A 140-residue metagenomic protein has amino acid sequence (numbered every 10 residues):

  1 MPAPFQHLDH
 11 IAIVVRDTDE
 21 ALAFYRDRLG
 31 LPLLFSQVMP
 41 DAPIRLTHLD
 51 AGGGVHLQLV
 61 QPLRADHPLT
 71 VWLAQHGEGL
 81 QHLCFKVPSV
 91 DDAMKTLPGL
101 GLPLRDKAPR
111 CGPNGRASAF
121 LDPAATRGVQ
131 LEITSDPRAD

Functional and structural regions predicted by a protein language model:
M1-L22, E78-V87, S135-D140: N-terminal beta-strand motif that seeds the catalytic metal site of vicinal oxygen chelate
M1-P4, T47-D50, L57, F85 (+1 more regions): Vicinal oxygen chelate
D9, L33-I44, R64-Q81, L100-S118 (+1 more regions): A cross-kingdom feature marking solvent-exposed beta-strand/loop segments within repeated, beta-rich binding/scaffold
E20, V90-K95: Short, conserved charged micro-motifs
A21, P32, V55-L57, H67-P68 (+1 more regions): Short loop/beta submotifs within extracellular cysteine-rich repeat domains
A21-R26, L97: Conserved active-site tyrosine of GNAT-family acetyltransferases
G52-H56, R64-D66, V90: Short, charged/polar surface micro-motifs in flexible loops or helix N-caps
